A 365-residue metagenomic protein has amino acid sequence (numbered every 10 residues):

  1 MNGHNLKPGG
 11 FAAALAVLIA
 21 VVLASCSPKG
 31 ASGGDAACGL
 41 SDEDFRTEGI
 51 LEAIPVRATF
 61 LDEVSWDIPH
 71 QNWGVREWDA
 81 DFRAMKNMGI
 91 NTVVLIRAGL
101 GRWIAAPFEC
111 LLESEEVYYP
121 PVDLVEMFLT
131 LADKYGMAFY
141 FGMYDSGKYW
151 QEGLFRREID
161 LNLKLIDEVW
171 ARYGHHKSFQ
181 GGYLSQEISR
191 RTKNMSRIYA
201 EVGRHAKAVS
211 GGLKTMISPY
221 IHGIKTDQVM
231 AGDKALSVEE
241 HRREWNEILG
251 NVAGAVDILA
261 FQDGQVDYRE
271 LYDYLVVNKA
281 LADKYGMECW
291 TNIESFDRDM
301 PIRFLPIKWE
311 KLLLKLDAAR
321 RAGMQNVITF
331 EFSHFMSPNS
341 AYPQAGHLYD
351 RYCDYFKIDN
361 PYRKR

Functional and structural regions predicted by a protein language model:
N2-A14: Bacterial N-terminal signal peptides that target proteins for export
L15-A20: Hydrophobic helical h-region of N-terminal Sec-dependent signal peptides in bacterial secretory/periplasmic proteins
A24-S25: C-terminal motif of bacterial Sec signal peptides marking the signal peptidase cleavage site
K29-A31: N-terminal membrane-anchoring alpha-helices
D35-R365: Glycan-processing catalytic domains of CAZymes
